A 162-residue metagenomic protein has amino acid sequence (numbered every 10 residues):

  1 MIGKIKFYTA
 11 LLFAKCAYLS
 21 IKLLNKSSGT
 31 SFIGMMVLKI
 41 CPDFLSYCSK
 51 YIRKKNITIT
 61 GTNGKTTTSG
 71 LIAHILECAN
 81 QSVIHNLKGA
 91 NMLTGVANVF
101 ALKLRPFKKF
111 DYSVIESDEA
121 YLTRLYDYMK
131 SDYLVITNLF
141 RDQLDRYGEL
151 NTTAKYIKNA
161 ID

Functional and structural regions predicted by a protein language model:
G3, T9, F13, A17-K26 (+3 more regions): ATP-dependent carboxylate-amine ligase catalytic core
I57-I72, L76: Glycine-rich phosphate-binding P-loop
